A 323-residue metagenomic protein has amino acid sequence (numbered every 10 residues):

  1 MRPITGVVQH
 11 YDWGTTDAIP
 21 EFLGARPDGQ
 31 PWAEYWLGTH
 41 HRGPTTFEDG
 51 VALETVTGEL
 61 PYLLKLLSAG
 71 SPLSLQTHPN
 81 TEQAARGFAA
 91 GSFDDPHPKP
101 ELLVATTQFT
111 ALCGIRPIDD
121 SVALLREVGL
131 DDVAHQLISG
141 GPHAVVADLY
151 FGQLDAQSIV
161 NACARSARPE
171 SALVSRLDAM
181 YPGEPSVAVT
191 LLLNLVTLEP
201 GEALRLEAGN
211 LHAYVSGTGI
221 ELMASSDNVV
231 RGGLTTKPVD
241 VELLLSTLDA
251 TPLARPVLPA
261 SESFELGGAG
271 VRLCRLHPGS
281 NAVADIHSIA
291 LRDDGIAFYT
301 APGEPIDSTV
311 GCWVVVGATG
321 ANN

Functional and structural regions predicted by a protein language model:
M1-R168, T236-A254, L273: Transition-metal
L37-R42, L66-A69, P100-F109, M180 (+3 more regions): Short, conserved beta-strand element in jelly-roll/cupin
F47-L60, G114-I115, G183-E199, V283-P305: A short beta-strand-loop-beta hairpin characteristic of the jelly-roll/cupin
L73-Q76, P100-A111, S216-P238, V271 (+1 more regions): A short hydrophobic beta-strand segment most commonly corresponding to one strand of the jelly-roll/cupin
L75-E82, T197-S216, D293-G320: Conserved metal-binding segment of the jelly-roll/cupin
I138-V241: Contiguous mid-protein beta-loop-alpha structural module that forms a pocket-lining wall or clamp of enzyme active
G217-H277: C-terminal amphipathic alpha-helical segment
L258-H287, D293-I296, P302-N323: Eukaryotic, compositionally biased intrinsically disordered regions
